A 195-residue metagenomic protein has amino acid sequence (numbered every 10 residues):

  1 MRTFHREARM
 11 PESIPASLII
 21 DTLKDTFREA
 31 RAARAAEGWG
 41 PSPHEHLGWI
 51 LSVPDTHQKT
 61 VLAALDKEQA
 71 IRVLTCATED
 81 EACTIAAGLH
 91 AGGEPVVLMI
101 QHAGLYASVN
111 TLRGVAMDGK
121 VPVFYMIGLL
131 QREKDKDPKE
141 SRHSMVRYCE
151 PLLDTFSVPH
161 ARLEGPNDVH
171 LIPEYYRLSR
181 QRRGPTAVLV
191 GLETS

Functional and structural regions predicted by a protein language model:
M1-S195: Thiamine diphosphate
